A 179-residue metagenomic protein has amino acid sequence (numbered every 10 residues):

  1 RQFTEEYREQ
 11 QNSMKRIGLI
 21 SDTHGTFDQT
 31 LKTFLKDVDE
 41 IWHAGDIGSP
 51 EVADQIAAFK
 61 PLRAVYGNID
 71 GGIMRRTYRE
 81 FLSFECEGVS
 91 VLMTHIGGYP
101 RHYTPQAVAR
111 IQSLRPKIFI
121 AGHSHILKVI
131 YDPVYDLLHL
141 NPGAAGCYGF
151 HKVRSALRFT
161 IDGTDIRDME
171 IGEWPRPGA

Functional and structural regions predicted by a protein language model:
F3-L62, D70-G88, M93, K152-S155 (+1 more regions): N-terminal active-site segment of His-dependent metallophosphoesterases
R16-D22, S90-I96, L137-G143, D168-I171: Active-site-proximal beta-strand elements of phosphoester/diester hydrolases
G25-Q29, I47-V52, I69-M74, G98-Y103 (+2 more regions): Active-site environment of divalent metal-dependent phosphoester hydrolases
G45, Y66, G143: Short beta->alpha connector loops at strand-helix junctions that form conserved, small/polar/Pro-enriched
R63, H102-D165: Conserved beta-sheet core of the metallophosphoesterase superfamily
D162-A179: Charged phosphate-binding loop/patch that engages nucleotide di/tri-phosphates or the phosphate backbone of nucleic
